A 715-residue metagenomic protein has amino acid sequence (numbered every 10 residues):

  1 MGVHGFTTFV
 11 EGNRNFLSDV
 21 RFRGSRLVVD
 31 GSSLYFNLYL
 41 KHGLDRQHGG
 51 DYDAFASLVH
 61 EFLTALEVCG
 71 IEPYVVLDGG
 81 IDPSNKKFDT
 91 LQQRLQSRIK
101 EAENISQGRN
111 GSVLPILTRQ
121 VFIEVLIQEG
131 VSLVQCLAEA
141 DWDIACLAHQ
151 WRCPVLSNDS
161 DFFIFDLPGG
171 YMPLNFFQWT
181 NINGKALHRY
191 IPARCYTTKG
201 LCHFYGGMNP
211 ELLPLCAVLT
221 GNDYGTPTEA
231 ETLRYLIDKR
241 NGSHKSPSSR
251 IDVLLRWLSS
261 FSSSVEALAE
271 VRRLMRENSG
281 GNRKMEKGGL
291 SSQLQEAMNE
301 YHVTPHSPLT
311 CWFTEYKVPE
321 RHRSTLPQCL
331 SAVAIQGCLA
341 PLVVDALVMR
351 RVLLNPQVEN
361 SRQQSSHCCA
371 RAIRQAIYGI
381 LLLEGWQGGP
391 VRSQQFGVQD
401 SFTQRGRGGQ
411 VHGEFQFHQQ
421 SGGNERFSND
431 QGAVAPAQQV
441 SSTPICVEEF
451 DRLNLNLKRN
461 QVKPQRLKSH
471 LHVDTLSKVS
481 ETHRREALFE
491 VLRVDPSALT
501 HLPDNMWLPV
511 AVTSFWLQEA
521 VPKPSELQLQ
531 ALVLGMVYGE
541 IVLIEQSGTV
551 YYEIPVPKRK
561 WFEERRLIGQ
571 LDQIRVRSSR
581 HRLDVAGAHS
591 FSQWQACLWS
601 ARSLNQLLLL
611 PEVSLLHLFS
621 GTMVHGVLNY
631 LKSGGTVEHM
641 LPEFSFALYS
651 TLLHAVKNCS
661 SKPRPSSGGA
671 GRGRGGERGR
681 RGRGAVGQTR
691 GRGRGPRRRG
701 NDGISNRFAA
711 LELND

Functional and structural regions predicted by a protein language model:
M1-V68, Y74-I105, L114, V121-V125 (+1 more regions): Charged, low-complexity intrinsically disordered segments
R14-N15, V59-F62, N110, A140-D143 (+1 more regions): Eukaryotic intrinsically disordered and solvent-exposed regulatory patches
V28, Y74-L77, V134-Q135, V155-S157 (+1 more regions): A structural signal for short, well-ordered beta-strand segments and their strand-loop junctions that often border
L77-G79, S132-D143: Acidic carboxylate-rich catalytic motifs and surrounding loops in phosphoryl-/glycosyl-chemistry enzymes
S112-L126, L133, L137-E139: Active-site-proximal segments of catalytic enzyme domains that coordinate small-molecule cofactors or metal ions
L147-L174: Acidic, metal-binding active-site segment of PIN/NYN-like and related structure-specific nucleases
